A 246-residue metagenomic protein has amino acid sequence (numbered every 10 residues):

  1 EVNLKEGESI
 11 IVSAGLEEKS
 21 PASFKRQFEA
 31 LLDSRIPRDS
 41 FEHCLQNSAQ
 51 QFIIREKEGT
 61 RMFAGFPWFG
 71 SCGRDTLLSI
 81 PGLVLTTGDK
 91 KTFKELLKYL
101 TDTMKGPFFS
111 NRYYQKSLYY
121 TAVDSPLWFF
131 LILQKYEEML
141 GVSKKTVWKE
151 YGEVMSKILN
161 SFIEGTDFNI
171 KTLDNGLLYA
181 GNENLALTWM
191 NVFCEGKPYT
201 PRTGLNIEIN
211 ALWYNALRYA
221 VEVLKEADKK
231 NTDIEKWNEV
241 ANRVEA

Functional and structural regions predicted by a protein language model:
E1-A246: Acidic, mature catalytic/reactive cores of soluble proteins
